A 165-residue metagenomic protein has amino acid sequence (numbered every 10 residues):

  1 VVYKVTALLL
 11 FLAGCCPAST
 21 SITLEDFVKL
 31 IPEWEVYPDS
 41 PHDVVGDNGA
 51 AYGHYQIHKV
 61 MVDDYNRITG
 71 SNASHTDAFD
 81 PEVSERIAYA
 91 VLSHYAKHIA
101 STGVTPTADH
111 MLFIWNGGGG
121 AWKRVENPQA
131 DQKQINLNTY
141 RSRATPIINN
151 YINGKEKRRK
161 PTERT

Functional and structural regions predicted by a protein language model:
V5-G14: Sec-dependent N-terminal signal peptides
T20-L24, D47-Y55, D77-E85, V104-A108 (+2 more regions): Solvent-exposed, acidic/flexible segments
I22-P41, I57, A88, M111-G119: Short, functionally critical alpha-helical segments immediately adjacent to catalytic or ligand/cofactor-binding
K29, D43-Y55, K59-V62: Extracytoplasmic strand-loop-helix segments at the start of, or within, the mature domains of secreted/periplasmic
D39-D43, D64-R67: Short, solvent-exposed loop/turn elements at domain surfaces
K59-K123: Alpha-helical segment that forms one wall of the substrate-binding/catalytic cleft in peptidoglycan-active domains
P106-T162: Catalytic and substrate-binding regions of cell-wall glycan-acting enzymes that process beta-1,4-linked
